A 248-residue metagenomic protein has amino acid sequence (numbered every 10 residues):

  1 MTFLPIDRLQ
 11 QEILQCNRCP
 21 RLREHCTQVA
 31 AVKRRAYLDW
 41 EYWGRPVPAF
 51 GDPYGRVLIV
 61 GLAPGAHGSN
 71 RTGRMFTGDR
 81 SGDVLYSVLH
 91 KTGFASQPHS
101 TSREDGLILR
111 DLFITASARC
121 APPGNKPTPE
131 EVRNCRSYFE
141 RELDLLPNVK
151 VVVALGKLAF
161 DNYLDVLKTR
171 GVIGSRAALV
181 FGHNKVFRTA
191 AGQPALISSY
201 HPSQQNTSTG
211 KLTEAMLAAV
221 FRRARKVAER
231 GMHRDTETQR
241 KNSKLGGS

Functional and structural regions predicted by a protein language model:
F3-E229: A polyanion-binding, active-site-adjacent surface
H233-R240, K244-S248: Short, low-complexity, charge-dense intrinsically disordered segments
